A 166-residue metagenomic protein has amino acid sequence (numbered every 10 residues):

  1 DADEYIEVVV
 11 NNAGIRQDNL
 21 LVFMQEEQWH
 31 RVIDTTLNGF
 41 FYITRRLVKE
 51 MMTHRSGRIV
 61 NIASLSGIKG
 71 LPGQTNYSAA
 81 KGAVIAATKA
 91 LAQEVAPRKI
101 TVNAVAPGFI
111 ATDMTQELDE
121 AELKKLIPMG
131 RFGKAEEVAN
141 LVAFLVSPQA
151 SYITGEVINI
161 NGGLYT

Functional and structural regions predicted by a protein language model:
A13-Q17, G162-G163: Conserved NAD(P)H cofactor-binding loop of Rossmann-fold oxidoreductase domains
L20-L21, Q28-I33, I59, T115 (+1 more regions): Substrate-binding pocket helix/loop in short-chain dehydrogenase/reductase
V22, K69-T75, P97-R98, G130 (+1 more regions): Active-site loop immediately N-terminal to the catalytic Tyr-X3-Lys motif of short-chain dehydrogenase/reductase
T44, A80, T88: Active-site helix of classical SDR
K49, Q93-P97, S151: Alpha-helical segment proximal to the catalytic Tyr-Lys
M52, S56, I100, F132-I160 (+1 more regions): C-terminal substrate-recognition "lid" of short-chain dehydrogenase/reductases
S64: Residue(s) in the substrate-gating loop at a strand-loop-helix junction that position the organic substrate next
